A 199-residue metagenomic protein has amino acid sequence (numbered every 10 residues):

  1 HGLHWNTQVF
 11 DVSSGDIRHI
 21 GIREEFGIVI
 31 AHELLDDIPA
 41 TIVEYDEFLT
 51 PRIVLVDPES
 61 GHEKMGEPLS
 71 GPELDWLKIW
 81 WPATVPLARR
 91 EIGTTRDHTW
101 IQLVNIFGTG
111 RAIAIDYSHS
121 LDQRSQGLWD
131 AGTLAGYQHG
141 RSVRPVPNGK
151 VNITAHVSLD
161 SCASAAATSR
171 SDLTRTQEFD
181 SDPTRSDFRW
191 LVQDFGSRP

Functional and structural regions predicted by a protein language model:
H1-E25, F195: SAM cofactor-binding core of SAM-dependent methyltransferases, primarily the Rossmann-like beta-alpha-beta module
G2-H4, E24, L35, F107 (+1 more regions): Short, well-ordered coil/turn elements that cap or connect secondary structure elements
F10, A31-H32, I115: Short His-Asn-centered micro-motif
S14, L35, Y117-H119: Short, glycine/acidic-enriched loop or turn micro-motifs at the edges of active sites
I17, I22, I38-P39, D122: Conserved protein kinase catalytic core
F26-G27, G110: Conserved acidic residues
I28-L77, L128-G136: A mobile, often basic/glycine-rich helix-loop segment that functions as the active-site lid/recognition loop
E73-P199: Long, Lys/Arg- and hydrophobic-enriched amphipathic alpha-helices
